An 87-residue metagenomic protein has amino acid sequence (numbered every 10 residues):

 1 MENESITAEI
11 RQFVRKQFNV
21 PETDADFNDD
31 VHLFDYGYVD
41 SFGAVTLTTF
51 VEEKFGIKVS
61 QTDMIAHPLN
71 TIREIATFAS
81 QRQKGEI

Functional and structural regions predicted by a protein language model:
E2-Y38, T48, E53-I87: Phosphopantetheine-dependent thiolation modules in NRPS/PKS and related acyl-activating systems
F42: Conserved alpha-helical segments that form or flank metal/cofactor-binding pockets of metalloenzymes
V45: Conserved catalytic core of two-component sensor histidine kinases
